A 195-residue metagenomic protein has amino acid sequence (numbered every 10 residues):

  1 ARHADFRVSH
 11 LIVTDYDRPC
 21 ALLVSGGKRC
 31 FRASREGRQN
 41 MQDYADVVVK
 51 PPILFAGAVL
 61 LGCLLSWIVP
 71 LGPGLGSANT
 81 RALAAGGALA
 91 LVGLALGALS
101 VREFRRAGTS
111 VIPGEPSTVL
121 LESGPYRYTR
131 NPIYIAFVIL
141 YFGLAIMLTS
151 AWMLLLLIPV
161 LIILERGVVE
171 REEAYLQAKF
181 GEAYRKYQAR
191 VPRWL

Functional and structural regions predicted by a protein language model:
R2-V13: Extreme N-terminal basic, low-complexity initiation segments that serve as generic localization/processing leaders
L11, L22-L23: Leucine-biased recognition of intrinsically disordered, low-complexity hydrophobic segments
G26-G27, G37: Residue-identity detector for glycine
S34-S123, I135-L195: Membrane-anchoring alpha-helices and their flanking helix-loop junctions
Y126: Solvent-exposed interhelical
N131: Extended, alpha-helix-rich binding/interface surfaces that flank or overlap catalytic cores and mediate recognition
